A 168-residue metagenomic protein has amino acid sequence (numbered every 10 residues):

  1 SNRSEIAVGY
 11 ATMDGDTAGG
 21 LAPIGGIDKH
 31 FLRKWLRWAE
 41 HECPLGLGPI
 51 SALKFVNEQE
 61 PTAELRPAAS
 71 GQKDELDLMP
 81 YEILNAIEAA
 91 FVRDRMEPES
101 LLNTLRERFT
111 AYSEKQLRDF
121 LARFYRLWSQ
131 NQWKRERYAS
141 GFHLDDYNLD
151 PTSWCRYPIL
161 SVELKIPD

Functional and structural regions predicted by a protein language model:
S1-D168: ATP/NTP-dependent adenylation/nucleotidyl-transfer catalytic domains that generate, transfer, or process NMP-activated
